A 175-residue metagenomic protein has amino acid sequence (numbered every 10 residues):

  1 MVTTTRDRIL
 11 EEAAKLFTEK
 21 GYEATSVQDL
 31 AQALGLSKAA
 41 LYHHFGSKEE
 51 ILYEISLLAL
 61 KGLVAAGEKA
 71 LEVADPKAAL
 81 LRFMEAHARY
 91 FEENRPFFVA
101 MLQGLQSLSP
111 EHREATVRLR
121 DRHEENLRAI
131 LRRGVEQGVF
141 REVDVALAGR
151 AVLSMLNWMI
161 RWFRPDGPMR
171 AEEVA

Functional and structural regions predicted by a protein language model:
M1-T4: N-terminal intrinsically disordered/low-complexity leader segments
R8, E12-E50, E54: Helix-turn-helix
E54, E68-F97, A148-V152: Hydrophobic alpha-helical connector segments
K61-V64, E111-Q137, A146-R150: Amphipathic alpha-helical packing segments from all-alpha helical-bundle domains
E92-E111, R161, P165: Amphipathic alpha-helical segments used for helix-helix packing
E142-R161, E173-A175: Hydrophobic alpha-helical segments that form the core of small-molecule binding pockets and/or dimer interfaces
